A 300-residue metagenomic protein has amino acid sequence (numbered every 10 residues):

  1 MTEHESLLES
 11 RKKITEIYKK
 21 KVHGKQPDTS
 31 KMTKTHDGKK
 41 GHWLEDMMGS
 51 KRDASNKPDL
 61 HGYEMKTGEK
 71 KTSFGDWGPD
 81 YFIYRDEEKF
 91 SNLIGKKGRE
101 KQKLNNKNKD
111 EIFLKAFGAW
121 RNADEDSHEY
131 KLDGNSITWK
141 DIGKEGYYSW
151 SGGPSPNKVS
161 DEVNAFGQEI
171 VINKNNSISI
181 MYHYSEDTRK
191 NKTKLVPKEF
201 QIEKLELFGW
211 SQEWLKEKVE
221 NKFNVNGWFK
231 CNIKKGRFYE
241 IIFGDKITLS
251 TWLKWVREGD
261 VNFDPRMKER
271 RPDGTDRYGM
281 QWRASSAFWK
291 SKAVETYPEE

Functional and structural regions predicted by a protein language model:
M1-H61, T67-E300: Nucleic-acid endonuclease domains
